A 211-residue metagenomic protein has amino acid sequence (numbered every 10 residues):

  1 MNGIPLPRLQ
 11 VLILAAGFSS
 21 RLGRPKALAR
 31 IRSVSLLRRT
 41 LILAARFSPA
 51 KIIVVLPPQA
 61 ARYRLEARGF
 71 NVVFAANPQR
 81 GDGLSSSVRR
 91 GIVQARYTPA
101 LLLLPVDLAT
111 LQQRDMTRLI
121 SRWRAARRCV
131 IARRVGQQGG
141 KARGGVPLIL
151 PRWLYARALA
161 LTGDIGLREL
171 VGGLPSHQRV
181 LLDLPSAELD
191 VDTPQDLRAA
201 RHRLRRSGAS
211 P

Functional and structural regions predicted by a protein language model:
N2-G144, P175-P185, Q195: Nucleotide and nucleotide-moiety/phosphate-recognizing core
N2-P7, T162-P211: Conserved alpha/beta core of the MobA/IspD/sugar-nucleotide pyrophosphorylase nucleotidyltransferase superfamily
R21, R62-Y63, R157, D190 (+1 more regions): Phosphate- and divalent-cation-binding pockets in alpha/beta enzyme and binding domains that engage nucleotide-derived
K26, A67, D115, L159-T162 (+1 more regions): Short, flexible helix/strand-to-coil boundary loops that buttress conserved ligand/catalytic motifs in alpha/beta
M116, L154-A158, L197: A generic structural signal for short hydrophobic patches within well-formed alpha-helices
R133-R134, P147, L159, L189: Glycine- and other small-residue-rich loops at beta-strand/loop junctions that grip anionic moieties
R143-L174: Short, glycine-/small-residue-rich phosphate/pyrophosphate-handling segment
